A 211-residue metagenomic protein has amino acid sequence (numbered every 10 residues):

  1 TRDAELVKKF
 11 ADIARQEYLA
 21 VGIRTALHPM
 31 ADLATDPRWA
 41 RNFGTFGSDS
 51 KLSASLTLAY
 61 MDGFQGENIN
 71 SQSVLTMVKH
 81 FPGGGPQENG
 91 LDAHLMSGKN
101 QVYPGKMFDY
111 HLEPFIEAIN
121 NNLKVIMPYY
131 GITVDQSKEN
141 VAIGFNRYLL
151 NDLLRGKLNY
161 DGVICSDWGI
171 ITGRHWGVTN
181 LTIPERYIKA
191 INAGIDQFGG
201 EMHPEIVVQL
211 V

Functional and structural regions predicted by a protein language model:
T1-V211: Glycoside hydrolase catalytic-domain context in secreted enzymes
